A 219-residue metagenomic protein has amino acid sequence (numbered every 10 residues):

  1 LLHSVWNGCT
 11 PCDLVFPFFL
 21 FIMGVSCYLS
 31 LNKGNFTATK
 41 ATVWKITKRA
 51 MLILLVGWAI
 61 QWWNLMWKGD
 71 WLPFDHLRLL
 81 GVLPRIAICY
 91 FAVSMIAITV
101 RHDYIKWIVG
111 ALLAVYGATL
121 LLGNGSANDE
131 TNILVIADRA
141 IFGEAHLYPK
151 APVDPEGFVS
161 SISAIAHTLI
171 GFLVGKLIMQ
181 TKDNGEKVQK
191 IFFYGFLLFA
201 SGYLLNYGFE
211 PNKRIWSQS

Functional and structural regions predicted by a protein language model:
L1-S219: Alpha-helical transmembrane segments and their immediate juxtamembrane cytosolic regions
